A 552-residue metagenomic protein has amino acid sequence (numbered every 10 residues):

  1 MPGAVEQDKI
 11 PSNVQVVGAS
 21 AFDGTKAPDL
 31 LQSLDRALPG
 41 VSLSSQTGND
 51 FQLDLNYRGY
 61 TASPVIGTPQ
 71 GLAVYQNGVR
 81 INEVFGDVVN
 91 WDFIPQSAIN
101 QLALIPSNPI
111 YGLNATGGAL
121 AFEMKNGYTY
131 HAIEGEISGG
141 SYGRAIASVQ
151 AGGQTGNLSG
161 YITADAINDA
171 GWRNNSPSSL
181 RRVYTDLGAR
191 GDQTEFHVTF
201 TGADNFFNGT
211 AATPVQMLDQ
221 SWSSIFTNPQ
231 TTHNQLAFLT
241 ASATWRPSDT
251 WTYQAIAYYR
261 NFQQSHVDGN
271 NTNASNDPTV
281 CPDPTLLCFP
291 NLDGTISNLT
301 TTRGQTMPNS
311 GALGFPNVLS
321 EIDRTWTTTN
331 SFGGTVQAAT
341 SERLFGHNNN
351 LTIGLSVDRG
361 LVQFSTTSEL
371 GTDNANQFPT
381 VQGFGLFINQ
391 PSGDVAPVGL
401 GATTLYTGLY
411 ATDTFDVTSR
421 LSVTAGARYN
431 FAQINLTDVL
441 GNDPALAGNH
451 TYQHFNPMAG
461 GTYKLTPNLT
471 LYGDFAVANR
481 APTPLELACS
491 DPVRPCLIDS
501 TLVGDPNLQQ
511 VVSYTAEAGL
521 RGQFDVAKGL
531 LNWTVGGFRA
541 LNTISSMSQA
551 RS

Functional and structural regions predicted by a protein language model:
M1-D23, R246: Short, acidic, small-residue-rich periplasmic hinge/interaction motif at the N-terminus of Gram-negative outer-membrane
V16, T47, L53-P106: Periplasmic plug
A37, I81-E83, D92-E136: A beta-strand signature from Gram-negative outer-membrane beta-barrel systems, especially the internal plug domain
M124, G152-T155, G188-G191, W245 (+10 more regions): Residue-level signature of outer-membrane beta-barrel architecture
I137-S141, T155-N157, A166-A170, G191-Q193 (+9 more regions): Transmembrane beta-strands of outer-membrane beta-barrel pores
G139-N168, R173-T210, P229-T252, Y410 (+1 more regions): Transmembrane beta-barrel wall of Gram-negative outer-membrane proteins
E195-H197, N234-T437, D525, L530-G537: Face-selective signature of the C-terminal outer-membrane beta-barrel domain
T252-N270, K464, T470-A476, N507-S552: Membrane-embedded beta-barrel scaffold of Gram-negative outer-membrane proteins
